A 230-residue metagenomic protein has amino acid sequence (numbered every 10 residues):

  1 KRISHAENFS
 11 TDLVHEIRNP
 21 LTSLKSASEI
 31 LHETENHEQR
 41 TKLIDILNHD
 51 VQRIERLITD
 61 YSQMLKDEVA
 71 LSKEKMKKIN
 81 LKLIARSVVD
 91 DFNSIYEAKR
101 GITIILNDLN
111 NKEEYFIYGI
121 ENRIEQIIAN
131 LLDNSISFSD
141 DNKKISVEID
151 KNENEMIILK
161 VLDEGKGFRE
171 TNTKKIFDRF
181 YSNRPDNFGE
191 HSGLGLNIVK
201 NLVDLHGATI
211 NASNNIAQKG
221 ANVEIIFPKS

Functional and structural regions predicted by a protein language model:
H49-I54: Short alpha-helical segment of the dimerization/phosphotransfer core of two-component systems
V69-E74, E114-G119: Conserved micro-motifs of the catalytic ATP-binding
K75-D90: A conserved beta-strand-to-alpha-helix junction within the catalytic ATP-binding
S135-I136: Short helix-loop "hinge" at the ATP-lid/N-box region of the Bergerat-fold HATPase_c
F168-F180: Short conserved segment of the HATPase_c
G195, V199: Short alpha-helical Gxxx[C/S/T] motif in the catalytic ATP-binding
